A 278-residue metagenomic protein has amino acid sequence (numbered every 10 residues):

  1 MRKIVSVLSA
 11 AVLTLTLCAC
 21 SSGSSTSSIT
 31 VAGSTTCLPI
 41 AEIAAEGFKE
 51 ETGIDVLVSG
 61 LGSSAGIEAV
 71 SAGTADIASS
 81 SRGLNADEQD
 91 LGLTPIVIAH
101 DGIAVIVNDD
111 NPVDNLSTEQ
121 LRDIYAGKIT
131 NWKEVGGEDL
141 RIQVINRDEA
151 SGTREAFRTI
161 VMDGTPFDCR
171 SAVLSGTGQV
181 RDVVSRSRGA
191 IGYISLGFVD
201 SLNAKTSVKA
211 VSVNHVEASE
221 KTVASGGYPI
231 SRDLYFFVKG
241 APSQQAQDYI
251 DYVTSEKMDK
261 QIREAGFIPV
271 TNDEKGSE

Functional and structural regions predicted by a protein language model:
M1-I4: Positively charged n-region of N-terminal signal peptides that target proteins for export
S6-S9: Internal alpha-helical transmembrane segments of multi-pass membrane proteins, especially GPCRs
T14-L17: Bacterial Sec-type N-terminal signal peptides, specifically the leucine/valine-rich hydrophobic h-region
C20-E278: Exported/periplasmic ABC-transporter solute-binding proteins
